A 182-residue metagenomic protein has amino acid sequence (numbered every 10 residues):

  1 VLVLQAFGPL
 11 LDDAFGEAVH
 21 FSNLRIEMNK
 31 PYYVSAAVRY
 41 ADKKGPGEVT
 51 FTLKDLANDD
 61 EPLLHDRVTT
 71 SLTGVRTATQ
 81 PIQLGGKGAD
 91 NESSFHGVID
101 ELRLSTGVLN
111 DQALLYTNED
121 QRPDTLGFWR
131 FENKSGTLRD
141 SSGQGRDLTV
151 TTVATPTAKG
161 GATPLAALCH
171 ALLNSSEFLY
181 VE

Functional and structural regions predicted by a protein language model:
V1-A162: Extracellular glycan-associated modules
K159-E182: Composition-driven recognition of low-complexity segments enriched in small/aliphatic/hydroxylated residues
